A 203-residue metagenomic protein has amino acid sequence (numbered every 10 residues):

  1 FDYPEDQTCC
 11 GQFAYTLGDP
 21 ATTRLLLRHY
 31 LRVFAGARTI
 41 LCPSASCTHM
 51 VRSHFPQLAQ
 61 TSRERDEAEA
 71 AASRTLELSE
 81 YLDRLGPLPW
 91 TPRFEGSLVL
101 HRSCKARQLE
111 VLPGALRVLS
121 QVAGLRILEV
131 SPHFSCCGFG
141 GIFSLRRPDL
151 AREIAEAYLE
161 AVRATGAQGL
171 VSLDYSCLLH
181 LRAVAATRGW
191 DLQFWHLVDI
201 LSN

Functional and structural regions predicted by a protein language model:
F1-N203: Iron-sulfur cluster-binding electron-transfer modules in prokaryotic oxidoreductases
